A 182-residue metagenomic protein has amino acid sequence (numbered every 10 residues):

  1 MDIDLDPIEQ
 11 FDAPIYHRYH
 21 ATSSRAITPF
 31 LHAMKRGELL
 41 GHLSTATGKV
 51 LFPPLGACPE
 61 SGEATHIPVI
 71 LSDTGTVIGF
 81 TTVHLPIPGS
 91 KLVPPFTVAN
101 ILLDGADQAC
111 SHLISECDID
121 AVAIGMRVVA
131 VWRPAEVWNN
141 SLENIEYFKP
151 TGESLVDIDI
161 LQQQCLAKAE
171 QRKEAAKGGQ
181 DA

Functional and structural regions predicted by a protein language model:
M1-L39, I145-T151: A broadly conserved sequence feature marking short terminus-proximal activation segments in nucleic acid-centric
E38-G41, G48, L55, S72: Residues immediately within or flanking Cys/His clusters that coordinate Zn2+ in small zinc-binding modules
T45-G48, S61-G62: Short Cys/His-rich metal-coordination motifs, predominantly Zn2+-binding knuckles/fingers
G75-V77: Conserved hydrophobic positions within beta-strands
F80-P86: Short, conserved beta-turn/loop elements at beta-strand boundaries and strand-helix junctions
E116-A130: Short nucleic-acid-contacting surface segments enriched for D/E, G, S/T with interspersed K/R
V131-Q163: OB-fold/S1-family single-stranded nucleic acid-binding modules
I160-A182: Glycine- and charge-enriched low-complexity intrinsically disordered segments
